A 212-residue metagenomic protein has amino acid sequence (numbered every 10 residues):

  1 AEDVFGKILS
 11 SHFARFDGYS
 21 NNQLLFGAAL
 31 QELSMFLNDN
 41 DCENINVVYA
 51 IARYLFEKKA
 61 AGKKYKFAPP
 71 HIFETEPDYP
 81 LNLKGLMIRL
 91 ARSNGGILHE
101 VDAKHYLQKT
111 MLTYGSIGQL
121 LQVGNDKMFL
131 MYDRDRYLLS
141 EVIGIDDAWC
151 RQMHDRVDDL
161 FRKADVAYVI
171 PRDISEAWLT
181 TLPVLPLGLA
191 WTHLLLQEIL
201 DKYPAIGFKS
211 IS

Functional and structural regions predicted by a protein language model:
A1-S212: C-terminal non-catalytic scaffold/interaction domains in large multidomain proteins
